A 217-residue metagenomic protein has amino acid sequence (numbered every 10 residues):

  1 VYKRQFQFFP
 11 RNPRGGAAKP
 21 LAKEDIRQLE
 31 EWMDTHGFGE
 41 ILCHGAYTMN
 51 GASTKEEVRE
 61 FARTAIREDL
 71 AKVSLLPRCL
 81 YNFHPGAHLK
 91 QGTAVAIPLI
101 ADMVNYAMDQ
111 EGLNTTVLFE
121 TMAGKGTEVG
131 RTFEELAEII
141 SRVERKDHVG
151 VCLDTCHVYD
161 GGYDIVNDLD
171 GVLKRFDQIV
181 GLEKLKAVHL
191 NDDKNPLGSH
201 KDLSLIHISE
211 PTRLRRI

Functional and structural regions predicted by a protein language model:
Y2-Q5, I206-I217: Residue-level detector of conserved catalytic or cofactor/ligand-binding positions in enzyme active sites
K3-C43, M49-A71: N-terminal pre-domain/capping segments
R11-P13, A46-T48, G86-H88, E120-G124 (+2 more regions): Active-site beta-loop-alpha junctions enriched in small/polar residues
A22-L42, L70-P77, A107-G112, V143-K146 (+1 more regions): Acidic (Asp/Glu)-rich catalytic clusters
H44, V73, V117, D154 (+1 more regions): Conserved, mostly hydrophobic/aromatic
G51-G150: Active-site acidic/histidine proton-transfer and metal-coordination neighborhood in alpha/beta enzyme cores
D168-G198: Aromatic-lined glycan-binding groove of carbohydrate-active enzymes
